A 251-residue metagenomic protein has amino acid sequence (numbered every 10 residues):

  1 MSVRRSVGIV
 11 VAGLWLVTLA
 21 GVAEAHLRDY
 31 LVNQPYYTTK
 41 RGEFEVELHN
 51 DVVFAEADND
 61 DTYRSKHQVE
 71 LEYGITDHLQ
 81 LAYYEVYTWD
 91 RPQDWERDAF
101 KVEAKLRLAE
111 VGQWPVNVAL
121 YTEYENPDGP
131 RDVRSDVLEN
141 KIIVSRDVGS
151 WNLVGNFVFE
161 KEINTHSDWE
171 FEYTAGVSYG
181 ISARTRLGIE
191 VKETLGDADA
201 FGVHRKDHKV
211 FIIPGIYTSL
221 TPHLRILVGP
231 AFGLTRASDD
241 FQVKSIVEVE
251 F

Functional and structural regions predicted by a protein language model:
M1-R4: N-terminal secretory signal peptides that target proteins for export/translocation
S6-I9, L31: Short helix-onset patch at the extreme N-terminus, typifying the N->h transition of secretory signal peptides
G8-L19: Bacterial N-terminal signal peptides
L19-A25: Sec/Tat signal peptide C-region and signal peptidase I cleavage site
A25-F251: Transmembrane beta-barrel domains of Gram-negative outer membranes and organellar outer membranes
